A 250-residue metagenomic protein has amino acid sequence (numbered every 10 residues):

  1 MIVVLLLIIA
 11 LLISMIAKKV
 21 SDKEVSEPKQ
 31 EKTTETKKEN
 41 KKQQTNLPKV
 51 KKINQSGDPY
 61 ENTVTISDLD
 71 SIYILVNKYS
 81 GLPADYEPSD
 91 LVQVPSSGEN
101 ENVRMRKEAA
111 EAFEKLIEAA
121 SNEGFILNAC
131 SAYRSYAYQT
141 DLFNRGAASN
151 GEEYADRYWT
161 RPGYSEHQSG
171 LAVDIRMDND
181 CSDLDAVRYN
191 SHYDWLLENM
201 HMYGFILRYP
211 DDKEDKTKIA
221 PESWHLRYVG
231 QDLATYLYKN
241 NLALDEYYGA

Functional and structural regions predicted by a protein language model:
M1-A132, Y136-A250: Extracytoplasmic cell-surface/polysaccharide-interacting catalytic and binding patches
